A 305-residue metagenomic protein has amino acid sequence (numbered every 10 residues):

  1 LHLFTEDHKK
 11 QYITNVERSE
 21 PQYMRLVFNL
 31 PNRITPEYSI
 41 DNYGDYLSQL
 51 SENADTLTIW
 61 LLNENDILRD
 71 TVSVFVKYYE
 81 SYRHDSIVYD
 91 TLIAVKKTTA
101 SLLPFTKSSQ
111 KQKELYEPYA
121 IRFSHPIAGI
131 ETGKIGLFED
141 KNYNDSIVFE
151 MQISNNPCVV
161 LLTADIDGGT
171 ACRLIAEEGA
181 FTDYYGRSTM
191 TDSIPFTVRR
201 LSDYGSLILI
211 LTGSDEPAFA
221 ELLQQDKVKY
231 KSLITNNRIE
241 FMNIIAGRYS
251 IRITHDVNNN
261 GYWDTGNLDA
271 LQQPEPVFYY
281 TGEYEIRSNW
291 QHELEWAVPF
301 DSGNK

Functional and structural regions predicted by a protein language model:
L1-K305: N-terminal targeting or signal-anchor segments and their processing/structural boundaries
